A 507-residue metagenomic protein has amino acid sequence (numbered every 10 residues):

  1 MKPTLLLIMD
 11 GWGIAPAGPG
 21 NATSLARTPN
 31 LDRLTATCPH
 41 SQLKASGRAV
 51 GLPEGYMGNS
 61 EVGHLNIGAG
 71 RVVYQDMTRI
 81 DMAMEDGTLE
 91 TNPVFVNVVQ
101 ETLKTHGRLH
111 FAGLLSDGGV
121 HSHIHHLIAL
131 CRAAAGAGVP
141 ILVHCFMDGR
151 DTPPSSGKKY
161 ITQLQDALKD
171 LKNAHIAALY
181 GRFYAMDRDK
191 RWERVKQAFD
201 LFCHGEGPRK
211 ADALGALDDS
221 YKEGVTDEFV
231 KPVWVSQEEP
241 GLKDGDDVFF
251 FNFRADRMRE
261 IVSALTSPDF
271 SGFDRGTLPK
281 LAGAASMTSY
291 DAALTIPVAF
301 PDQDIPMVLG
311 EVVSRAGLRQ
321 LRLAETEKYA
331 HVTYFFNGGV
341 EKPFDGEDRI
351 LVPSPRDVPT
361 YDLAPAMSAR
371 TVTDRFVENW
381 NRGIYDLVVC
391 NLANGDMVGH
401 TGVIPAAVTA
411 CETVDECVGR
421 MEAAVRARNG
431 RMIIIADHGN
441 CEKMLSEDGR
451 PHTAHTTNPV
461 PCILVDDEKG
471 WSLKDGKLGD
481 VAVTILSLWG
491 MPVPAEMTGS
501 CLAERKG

Functional and structural regions predicted by a protein language model:
M1-G507: Feature captures the catalytic ectodomains and active-site-proximal regions of enzymes that hydrolyze or transfer
